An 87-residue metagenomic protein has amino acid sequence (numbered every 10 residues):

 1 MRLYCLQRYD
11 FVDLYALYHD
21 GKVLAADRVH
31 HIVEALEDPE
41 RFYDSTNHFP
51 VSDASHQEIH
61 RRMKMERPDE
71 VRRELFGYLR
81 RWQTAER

Functional and structural regions predicted by a protein language model:
M1-R28, S52: Short cysteine-rich loop/turn motifs with clustered Cys
L17-V23, R67-R87: A boundary/linker detector
G21, N47-R73: Short Cys/His-centered divalent metal-binding micro-motifs
D27-E34, D53, Q57-E58: Histidine-centered catalytic micro-motifs
V33-H48: Short linker/helix segments within small regulatory modules
